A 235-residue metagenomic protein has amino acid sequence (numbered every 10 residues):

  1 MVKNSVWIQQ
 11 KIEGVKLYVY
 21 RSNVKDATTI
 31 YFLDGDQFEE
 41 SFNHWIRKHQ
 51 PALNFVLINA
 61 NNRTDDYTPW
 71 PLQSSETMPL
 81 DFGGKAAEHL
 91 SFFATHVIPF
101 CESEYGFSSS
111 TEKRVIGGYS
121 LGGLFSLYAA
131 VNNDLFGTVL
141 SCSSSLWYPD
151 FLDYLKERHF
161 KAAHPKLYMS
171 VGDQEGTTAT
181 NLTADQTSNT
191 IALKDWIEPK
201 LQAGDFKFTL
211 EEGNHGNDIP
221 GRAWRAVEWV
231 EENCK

Functional and structural regions predicted by a protein language model:
M1-A27, L53, F206: A domain-start/cap signature at the N-terminus of enzymes
K16-Y18, K25-G106: Serine-hydrolase catalytic machinery in alpha/beta-hydrolase-like enzymes
F32-L33, C142, V171: Alpha/beta-hydrolase
I46, A129-A130, K194: A conserved amphipathic alpha-helix that caps or lines the catalytic cleft of carbohydrate- and lipid-modifying enzymes
K113-G118, C142: Short beta-strand immediately N-terminal to the catalytic nucleophile in serine-hydrolase-like folds
G117-G122, S126: Gly/Ala-rich beta-loop-alpha elbow adjacent to hydrolase catalytic centers
Y128-T138: Conserved hydrolase catalytic core segment
L146-V230: The feature captures the conserved acid-bearing segment of alpha/beta-hydrolase catalytic domains
